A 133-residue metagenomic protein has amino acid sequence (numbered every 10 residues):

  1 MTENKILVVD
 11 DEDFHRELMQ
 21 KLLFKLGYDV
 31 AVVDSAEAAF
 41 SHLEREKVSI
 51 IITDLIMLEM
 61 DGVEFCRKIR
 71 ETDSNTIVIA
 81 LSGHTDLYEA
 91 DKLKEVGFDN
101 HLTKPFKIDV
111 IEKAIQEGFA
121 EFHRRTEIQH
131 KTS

Functional and structural regions predicted by a protein language model:
E17-K25: Charged docking surfaces used in two-component/phosphorelay signaling
G27-D34, H42: Short hydrophobic/Thr-rich beta-strand motif most characteristic of the beta2 strand and flanking loop of CheY-like
D34-A38, D61-E64: Acidic catalytic/metal-coordinating carboxylates
E46-I52: Active-site beta3 strand of CheY-like receiver
M57: Receiver (REC) domain active-site loop signature in two-component systems and cognate sites in sensor histidine kinases
E64, T85-H101, K113: Alpha4 helix (beta4-alpha4-beta5 surface) of REC/receiver domains from two-component response regulators
F106-I115: C-terminal output helix
